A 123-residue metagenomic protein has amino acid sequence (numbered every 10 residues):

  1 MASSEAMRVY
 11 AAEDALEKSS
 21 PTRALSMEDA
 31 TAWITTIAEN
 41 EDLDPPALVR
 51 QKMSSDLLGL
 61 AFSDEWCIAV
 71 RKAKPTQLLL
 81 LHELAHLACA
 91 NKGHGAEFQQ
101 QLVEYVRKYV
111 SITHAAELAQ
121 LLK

Functional and structural regions predicted by a protein language model:
M1-L78, L87-K123: Active-site-proximal or metal-binding-adjacent scaffold patches in catalytic folds
E83: Walker B catalytic acidic pair
